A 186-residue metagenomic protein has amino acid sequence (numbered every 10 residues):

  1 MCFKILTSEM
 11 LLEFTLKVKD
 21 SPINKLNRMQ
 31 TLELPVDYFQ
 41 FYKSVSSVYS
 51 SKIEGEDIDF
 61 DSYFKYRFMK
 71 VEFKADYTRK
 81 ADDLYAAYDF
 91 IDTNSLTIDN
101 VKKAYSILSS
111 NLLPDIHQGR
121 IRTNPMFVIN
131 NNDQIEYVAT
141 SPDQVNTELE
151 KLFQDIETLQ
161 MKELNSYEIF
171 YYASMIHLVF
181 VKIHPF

Functional and structural regions predicted by a protein language model:
M1-F186: FIC/Doc superfamily catalytic core
